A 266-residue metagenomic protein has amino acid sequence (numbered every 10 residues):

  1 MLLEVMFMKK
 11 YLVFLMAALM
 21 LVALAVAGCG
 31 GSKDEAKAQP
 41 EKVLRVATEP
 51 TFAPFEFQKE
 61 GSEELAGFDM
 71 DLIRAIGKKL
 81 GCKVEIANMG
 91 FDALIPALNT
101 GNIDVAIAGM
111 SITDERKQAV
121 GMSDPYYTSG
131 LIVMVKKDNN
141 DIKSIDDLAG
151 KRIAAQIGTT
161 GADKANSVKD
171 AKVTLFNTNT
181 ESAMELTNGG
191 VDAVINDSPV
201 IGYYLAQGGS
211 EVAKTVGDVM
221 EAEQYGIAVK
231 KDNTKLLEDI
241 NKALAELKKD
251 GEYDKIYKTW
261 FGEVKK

Functional and structural regions predicted by a protein language model:
M1-V43, K265-K266: Short, low-complexity disordered leader/linker segments with a strong preference for bacterial N-terminal type II
G31-D34, T160-F176, V212-V219, K242-K266: Ligand-binding clefts/hinges and TM-proximal coupling segments of bilobed small-molecule sensing domains
A38-G109: Extracytoplasmic small-molecule ligand-binding "clamshell" domains of the periplasmic binding protein/Venus flytrap
R45-T48, A66, I145-G158: Short loop->beta-strand "edge-of-pocket" segments that line small-molecule binding or catalytic clefts across diverse
P50, T128-V135, S198, G202-L244 (+1 more regions): Periplasmic-binding protein-like
M70, K83-D147, K214, D218-V219: Acidic, polar ligand-binding/catalytic clefts
M70-K79, N139, I157-T159, G226-V264: Extended ligand-binding regions for polar small-molecule ligands
K78-K79, A87-N88, D92-V105, A119-G121 (+4 more regions): Short helices/loops that flank or line small-molecule/ion binding pockets
